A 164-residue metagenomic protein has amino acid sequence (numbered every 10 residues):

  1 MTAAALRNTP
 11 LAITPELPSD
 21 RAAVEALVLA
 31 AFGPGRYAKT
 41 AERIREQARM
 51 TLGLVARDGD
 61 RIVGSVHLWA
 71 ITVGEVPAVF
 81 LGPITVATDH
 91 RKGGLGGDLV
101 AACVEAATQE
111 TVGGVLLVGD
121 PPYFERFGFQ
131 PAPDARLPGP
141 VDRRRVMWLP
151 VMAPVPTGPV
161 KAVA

Functional and structural regions predicted by a protein language model:
T2-T40, Q47-I62, A153-A164: Short amphipathic alpha-helix that is part of the acyltransferase structural core
A41-E46, A135-L137: Short, solvent-exposed loop/turn elements at beta->coil junctions and helix N-caps that rim active or binding pockets
V55, R61-I71, P77-T85: Conserved beta-strand in the GNAT
V86, K92-E105, L117: Conserved acetyl-CoA-binding loop-helix of GNAT-fold acetyltransferases
Q109-G113, V118-R143: Conserved active-site alpha-helix within GNAT-family acetyltransferase domains
P133-P150, P159-A164: Non-DNA-binding regulatory cores of transcription-related proteins, predominantly C-terminal effector-binding
